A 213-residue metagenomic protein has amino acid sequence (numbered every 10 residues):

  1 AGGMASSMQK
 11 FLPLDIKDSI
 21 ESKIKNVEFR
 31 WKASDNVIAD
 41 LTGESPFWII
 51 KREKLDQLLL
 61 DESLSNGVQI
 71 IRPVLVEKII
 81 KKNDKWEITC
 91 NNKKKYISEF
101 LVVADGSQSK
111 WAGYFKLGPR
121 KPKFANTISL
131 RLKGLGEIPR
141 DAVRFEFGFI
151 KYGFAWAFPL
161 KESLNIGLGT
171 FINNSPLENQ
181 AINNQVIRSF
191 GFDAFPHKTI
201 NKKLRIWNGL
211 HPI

Functional and structural regions predicted by a protein language model:
A1-L14: Conserved N-terminal glycine-rich FAD pyrophosphate-binding loop of Rossmann-like flavoproteins
Q9, L60, L64, R188-G191: Class I S-adenosyl-L-methionine
D18, S22-K23, F29-Y114, K121-A125: Conserved N-terminal helical subregion
V74, N92, A104-G106, G148-F149 (+4 more regions): Fold-independent oxyanion-binding glycine-rich loops and adjacent beta-strand/coil segments at enzyme active sites
K78-I80, A157, K203: Short amphipathic beta-strand and strand-loop transition segments with alternating hydrophobic
Q108-N183: Conserved FAD-binding catalytic core of PHBH/FMO-like flavoproteins
N174-I213: FAD/FMN-dependent oxidoreductases across multiple families
